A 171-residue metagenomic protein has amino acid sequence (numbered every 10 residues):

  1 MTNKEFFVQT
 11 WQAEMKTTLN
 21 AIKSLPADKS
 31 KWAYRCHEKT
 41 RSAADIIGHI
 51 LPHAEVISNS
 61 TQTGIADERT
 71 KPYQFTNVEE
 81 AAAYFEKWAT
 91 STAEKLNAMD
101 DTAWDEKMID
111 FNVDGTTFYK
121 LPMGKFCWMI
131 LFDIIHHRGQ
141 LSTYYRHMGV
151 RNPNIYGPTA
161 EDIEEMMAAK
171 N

Functional and structural regions predicted by a protein language model:
M1-T2: Absolute protein N-terminus
V8-Q12, K16-L19, K29-K71, F111-N171: Short, contiguous alpha-helical
E14, A21, H49, H53 (+2 more regions): C-terminal ligand-sensing/allosteric alpha-helical core of TetR-family HTH transcriptional regulators
N59-D101: Helix-adjacent hinge/juxtasegments
E94, A98-T102, T143, H147-V150: Alpha-helix capping at helix-to-loop junctions
A98-D114: Acidic catalytic patch
